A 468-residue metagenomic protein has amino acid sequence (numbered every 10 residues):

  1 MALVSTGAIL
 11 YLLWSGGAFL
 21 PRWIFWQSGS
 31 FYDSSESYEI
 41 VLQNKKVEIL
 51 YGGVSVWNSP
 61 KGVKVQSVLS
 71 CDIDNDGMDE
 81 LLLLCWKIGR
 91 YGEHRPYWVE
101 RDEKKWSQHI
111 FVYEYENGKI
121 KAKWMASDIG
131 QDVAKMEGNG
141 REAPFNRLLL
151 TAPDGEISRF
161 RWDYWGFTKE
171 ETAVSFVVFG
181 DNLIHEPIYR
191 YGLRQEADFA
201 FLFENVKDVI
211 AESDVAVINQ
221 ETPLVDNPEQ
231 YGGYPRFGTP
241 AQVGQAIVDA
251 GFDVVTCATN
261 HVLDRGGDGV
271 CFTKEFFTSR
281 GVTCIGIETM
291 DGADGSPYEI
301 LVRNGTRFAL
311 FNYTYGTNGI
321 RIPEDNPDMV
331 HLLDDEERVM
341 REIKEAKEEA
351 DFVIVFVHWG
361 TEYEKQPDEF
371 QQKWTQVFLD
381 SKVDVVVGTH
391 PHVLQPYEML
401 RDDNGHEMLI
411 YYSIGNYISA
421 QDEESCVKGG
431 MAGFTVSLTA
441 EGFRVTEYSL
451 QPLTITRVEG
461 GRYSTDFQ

Functional and structural regions predicted by a protein language model:
M1-E170: Beta-propeller-forming repeat regions
E170-Q468: Acidic, metal/ion-coordinating pockets
